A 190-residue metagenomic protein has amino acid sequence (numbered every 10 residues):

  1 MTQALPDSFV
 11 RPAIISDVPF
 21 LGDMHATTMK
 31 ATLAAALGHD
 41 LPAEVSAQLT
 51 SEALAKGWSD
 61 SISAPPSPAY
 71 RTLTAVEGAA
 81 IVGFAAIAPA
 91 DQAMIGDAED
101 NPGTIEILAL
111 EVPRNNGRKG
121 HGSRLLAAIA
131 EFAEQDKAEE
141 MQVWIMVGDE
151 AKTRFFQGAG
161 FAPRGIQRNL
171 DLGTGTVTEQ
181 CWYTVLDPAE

Functional and structural regions predicted by a protein language model:
Q3, P12-I15, A26-A36, E44-N115 (+4 more regions): Acetyl-CoA-dependent GNAT
L21: Hydrophobic pocket/interface hotspot
M24, D136, G158-A159: Structural motif
P113-N115, K119, V147-G148: Active-site acidic-Proline motif in GNAT/NAT acetyltransferases
A133-I145: Conserved GNAT acetyl-CoA-binding A-motif
V143-T153, D171-G173: Conserved beta-strand-loop-alpha-helix junction that forms the acyl-donor binding cleft
F156-I166: Conserved acetyl-CoA-binding loop of GNAT-fold acetyltransferases
